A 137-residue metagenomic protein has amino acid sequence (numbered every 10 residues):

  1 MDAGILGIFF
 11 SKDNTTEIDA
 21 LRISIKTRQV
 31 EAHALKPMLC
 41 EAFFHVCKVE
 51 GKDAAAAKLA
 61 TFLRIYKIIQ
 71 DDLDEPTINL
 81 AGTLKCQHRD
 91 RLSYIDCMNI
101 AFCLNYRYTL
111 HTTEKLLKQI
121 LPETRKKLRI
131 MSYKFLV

Functional and structural regions predicted by a protein language model:
M1-A34, C47-A60, L136: Short, well-structured N-terminal submotif of metal-dependent ribonuclease cores
I5, M38-L39, T77, M98-N99 (+1 more regions): Alpha-helix capping/helix-boundary segments
G7, Q29, V46, Y66-K67 (+1 more regions): Short amphipathic alpha-helical interaction patches enriched in hydrophobic/aromatic residues with interspersed Lys/Arg
I8, F44, N79, K118-Q119: Alpha-helical elements of the RecA-like P-loop NTPase motor core of helicases
D19-R22, P37-T83: Active-site-proximal, substrate-binding regions of enzyme catalytic domains and RNA-binding/basic surfaces
V49-D53, H88, K127-I130: Short, hinge-like loop/turn segments at secondary-structure boundaries
I68-T113: Active-site neighborhoods of divalent-metal-dependent phosphate/nucleic-acid chemistry enzymes
I69, I100, L104-V137: Acidic, PIN/NYN-like endoribonuclease modules and their adjacent C-terminal/linker elements
